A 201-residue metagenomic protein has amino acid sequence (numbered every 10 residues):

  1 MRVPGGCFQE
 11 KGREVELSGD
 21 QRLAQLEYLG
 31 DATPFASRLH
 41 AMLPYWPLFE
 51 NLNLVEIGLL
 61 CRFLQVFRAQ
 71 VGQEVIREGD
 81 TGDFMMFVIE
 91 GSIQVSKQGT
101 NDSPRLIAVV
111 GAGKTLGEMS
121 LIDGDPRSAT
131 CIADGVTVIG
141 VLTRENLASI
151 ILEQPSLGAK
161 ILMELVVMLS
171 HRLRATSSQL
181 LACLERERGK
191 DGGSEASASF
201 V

Functional and structural regions predicted by a protein language model:
M1-V201: Cytosolic regulatory regions built on CNB/CRP/Popeye-like sensor folds
